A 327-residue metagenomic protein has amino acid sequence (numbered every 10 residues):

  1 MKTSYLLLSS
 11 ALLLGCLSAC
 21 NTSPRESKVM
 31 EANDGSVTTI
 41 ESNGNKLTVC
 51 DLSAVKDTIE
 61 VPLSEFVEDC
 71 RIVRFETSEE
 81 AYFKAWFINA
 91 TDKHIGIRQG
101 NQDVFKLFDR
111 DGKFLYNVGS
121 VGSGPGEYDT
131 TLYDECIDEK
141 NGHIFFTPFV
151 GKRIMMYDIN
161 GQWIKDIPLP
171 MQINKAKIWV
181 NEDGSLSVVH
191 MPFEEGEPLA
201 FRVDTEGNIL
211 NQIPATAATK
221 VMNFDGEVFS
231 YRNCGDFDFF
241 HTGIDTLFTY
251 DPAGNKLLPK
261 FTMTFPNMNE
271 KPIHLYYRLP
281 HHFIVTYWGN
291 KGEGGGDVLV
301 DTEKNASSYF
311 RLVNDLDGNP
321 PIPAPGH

Functional and structural regions predicted by a protein language model:
M1-S18: Sec-dependent bacterial lipoprotein signal peptides
C20-H327: Eukaryotic scaffold repeat domains enriched in small/polar residues
